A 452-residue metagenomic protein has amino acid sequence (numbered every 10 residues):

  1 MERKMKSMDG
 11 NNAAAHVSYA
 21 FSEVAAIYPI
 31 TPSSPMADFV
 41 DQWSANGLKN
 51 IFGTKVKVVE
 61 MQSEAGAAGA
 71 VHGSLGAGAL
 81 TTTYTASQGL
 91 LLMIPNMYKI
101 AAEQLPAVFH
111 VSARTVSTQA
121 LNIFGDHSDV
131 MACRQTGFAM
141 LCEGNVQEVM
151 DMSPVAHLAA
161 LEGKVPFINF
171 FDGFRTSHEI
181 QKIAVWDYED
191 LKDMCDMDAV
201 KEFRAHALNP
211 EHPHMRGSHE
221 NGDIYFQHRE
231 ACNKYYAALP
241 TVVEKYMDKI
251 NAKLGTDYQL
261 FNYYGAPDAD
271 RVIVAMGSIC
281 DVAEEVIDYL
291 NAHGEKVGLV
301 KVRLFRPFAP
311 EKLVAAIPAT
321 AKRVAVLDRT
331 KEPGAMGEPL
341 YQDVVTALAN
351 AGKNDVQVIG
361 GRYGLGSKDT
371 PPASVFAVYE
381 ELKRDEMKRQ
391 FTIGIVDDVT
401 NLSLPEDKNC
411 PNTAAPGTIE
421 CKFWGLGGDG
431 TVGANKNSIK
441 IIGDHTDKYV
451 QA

Functional and structural regions predicted by a protein language model:
M1-A132, G137, P154, F174 (+4 more regions): Thiamine diphosphate
S7-A13, D248-R271, E284, L404-E420: Glycine-/acidic-rich phosphate or pyrophosphate-binding loops and their flanking alpha/beta elements
Q42-N46, E285-L299, N350, K440-K448: Short helix-loop-beta junction
F52-V56, F167-N262: Conformationally flexible catalytic loops at phosphate/diphosphate-handling active centers
R114-T115, F171-H178, G277, K331 (+2 more regions): Glycine-rich beta-alpha junction loops
N122-G173, M197, T346-G366: Conserved thiamine diphosphate
P267-E295, F308-A315: Redox- and metal-dependent alpha/beta enzyme cores, enriched for Fe-S-associated oxidoreductases and cofactor-handling
R323-A414: Peripheral docking tails and interdomain loops at the edges of cofactor- or intermediate-handling domains
